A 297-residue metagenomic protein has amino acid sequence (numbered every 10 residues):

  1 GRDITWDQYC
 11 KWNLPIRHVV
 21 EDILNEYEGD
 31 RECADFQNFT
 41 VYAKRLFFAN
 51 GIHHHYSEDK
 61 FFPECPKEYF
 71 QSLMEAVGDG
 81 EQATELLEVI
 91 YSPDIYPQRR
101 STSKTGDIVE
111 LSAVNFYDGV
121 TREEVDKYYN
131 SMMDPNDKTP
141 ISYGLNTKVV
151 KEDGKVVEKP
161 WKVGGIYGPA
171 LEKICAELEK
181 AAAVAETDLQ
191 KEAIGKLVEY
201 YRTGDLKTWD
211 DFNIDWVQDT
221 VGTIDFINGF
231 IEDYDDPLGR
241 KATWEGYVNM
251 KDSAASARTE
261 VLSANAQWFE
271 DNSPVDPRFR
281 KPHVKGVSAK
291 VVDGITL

Functional and structural regions predicted by a protein language model:
G1-A183: N-terminal helix-rich structural modules
E85, I90, E110-L111, D137 (+6 more regions): Generic detection of intrinsically disordered/low-complexity segments and helix-coil linkers/edges
D134-G154, E158-L171, G204-A254: Non-catalytic architectural context of zinc metalloproteases
K191-K196: Short, charged, amphipathic alpha-helical segments
T223, N228-L297: Intrinsically disordered, low-complexity linker/terminal regions across diverse proteins
